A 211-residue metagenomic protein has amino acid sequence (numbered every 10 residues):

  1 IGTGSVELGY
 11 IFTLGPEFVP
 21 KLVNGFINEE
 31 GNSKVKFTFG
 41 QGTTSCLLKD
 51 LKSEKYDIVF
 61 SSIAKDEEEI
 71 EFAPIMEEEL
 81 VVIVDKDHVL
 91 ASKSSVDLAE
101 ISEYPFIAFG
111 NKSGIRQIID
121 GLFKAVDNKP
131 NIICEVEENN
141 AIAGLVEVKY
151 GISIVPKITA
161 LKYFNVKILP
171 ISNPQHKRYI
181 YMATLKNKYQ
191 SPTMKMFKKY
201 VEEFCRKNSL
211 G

Functional and structural regions predicted by a protein language model:
T3-E67, E135-V136: Central regulatory/effector-binding core of bacterial HTH transcription factors
S5-G9, V59, I83, I107 (+2 more regions): Short, well-ordered beta-strand segments
E7-G9, L80, V96-I115, C205: Short loop->beta-strand "edge-of-pocket" segments that line small-molecule binding or catalytic clefts across diverse
F18, I168-G211: A late-sequence structural motif
T43-L48, K52-K55, S61-S62, K112-L169: Hydrophobic hinge/microswitch elements
E67-E79, N140-N187: Beta-alpha-beta core module
E67-F106, S191-P192: Flexible hinge/capping segments at coil-to-helix
P105-V126, Q190-K198, C205-G211: Secondary-structure junction motif
